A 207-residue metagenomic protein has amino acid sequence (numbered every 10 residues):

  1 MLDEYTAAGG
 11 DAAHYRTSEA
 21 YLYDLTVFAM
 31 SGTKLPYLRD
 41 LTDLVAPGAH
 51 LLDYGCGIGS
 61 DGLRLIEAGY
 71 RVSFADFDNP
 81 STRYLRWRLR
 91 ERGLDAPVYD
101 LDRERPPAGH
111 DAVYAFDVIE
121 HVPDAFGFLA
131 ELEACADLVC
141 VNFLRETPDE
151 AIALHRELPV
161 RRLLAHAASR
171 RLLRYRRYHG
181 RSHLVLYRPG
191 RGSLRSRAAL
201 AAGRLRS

Functional and structural regions predicted by a protein language model:
M1-A108, L129, A151-S207: Conserved N-terminal segment of class I S-adenosyl-L-methionine
T82, P123, P148: Conserved protein kinase catalytic core
Y114: A conserved beta-strand element that flanks and buttresses the S-adenosyl-L-methionine
V118: Hydrophobic adenine-recognition pocket in adenosine-nucleotide-binding enzymes
V122-C135: A short, conserved alpha-helix within the catalytic core of class I
A136-P148: Conserved beta-strand signature within the Rossmann-like core of class I S-adenosyl-L-methionine
